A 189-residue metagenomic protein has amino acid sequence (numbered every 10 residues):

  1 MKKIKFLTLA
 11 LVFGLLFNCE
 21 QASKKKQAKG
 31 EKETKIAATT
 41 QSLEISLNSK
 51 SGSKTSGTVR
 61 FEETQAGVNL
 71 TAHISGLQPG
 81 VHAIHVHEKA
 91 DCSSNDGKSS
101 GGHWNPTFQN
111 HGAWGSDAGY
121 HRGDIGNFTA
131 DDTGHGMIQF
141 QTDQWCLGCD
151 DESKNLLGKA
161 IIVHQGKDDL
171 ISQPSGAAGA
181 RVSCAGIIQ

Functional and structural regions predicted by a protein language model:
M1-L7: Bacterial N-terminal signal peptides that target proteins for export
A10-F13: Long amphipathic alpha-helical coiled-coil/heptad-repeat bundle
L15-N18: C-terminal motif of bacterial Sec signal peptides marking the signal peptidase cleavage site
E20-V81, V86-Q189: N-terminal leader/targeting pre-sequences
